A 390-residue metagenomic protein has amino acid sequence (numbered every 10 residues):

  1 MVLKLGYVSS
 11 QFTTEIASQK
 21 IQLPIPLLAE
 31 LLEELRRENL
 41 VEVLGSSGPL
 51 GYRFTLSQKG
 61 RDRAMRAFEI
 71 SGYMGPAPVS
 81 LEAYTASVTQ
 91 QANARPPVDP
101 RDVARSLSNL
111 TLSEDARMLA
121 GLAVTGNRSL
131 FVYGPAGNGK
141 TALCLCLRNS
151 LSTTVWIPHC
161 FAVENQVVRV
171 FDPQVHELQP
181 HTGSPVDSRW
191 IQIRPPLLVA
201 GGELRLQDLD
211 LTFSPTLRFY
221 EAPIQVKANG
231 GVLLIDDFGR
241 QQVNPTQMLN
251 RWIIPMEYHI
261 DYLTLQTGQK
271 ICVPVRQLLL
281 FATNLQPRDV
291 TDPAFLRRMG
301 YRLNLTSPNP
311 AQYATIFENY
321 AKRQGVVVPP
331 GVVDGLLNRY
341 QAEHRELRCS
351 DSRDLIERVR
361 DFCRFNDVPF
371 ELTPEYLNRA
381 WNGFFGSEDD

Functional and structural regions predicted by a protein language model:
V8-K20: Short acidic, hydrophobic short linear motifs in intrinsically disordered regions
I21-R37: Short amphipathic alpha-helical interaction segments
R36-G48: A short, conserved structural fragment
L50-P100, F385-D389: Short, amphipathic alpha-helical interaction segments positioned at domain boundaries
T89-R117, E343-R345: Dynamic helix-loop-helix/coil hinge segments at AAA+ ATPase domain boundaries and subdomain interfaces
S108-F281: Conserved ASCE/P-loop NTPase catalytic core
R251, T291-S307: A short helix-turn-beta junction within AAA+ P-loop NTPase domains corresponding to the substrate/partner-engaging
F317-W381: Conserved AAA+ ATPase small/helical "lid" subdomain
